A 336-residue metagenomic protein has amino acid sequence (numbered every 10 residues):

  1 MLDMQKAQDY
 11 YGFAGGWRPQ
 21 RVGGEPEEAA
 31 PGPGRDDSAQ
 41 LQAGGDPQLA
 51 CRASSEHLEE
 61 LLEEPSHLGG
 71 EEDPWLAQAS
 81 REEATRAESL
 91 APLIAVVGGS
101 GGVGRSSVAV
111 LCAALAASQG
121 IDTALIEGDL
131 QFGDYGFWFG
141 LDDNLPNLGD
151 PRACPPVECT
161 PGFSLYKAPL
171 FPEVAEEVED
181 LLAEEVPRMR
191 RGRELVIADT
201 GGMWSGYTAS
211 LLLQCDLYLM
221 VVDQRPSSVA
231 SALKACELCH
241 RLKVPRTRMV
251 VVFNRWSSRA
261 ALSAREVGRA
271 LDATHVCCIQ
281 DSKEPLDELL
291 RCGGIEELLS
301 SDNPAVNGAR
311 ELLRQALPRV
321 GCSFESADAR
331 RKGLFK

Functional and structural regions predicted by a protein language model:
M1-L93, D143-R152, E237, R241 (+2 more regions): Acidic-aromatic/histidine active-site loop/patch
E83-T123: Walker A (P-loop) phosphate-binding motif
A116-L170, A175: Phosphate-binding loop that captures ATP/GTP phosphates
Y166-V174, L182-S210: Switch II (G3) loop of P-loop NTPases
L195, L217-M220, H275-C277: Well-ordered beta-strand positions
S205-P226: Inter-motif core of Ras-like GTPase G domains
D223, M249-A261, I279-E284: G-domain G4 guanine-recognition motif of GTPases
R255, V267-E297, A309: Beta-strand-loop-alpha "switch" segments that mediate conformational coupling across diverse proteins
